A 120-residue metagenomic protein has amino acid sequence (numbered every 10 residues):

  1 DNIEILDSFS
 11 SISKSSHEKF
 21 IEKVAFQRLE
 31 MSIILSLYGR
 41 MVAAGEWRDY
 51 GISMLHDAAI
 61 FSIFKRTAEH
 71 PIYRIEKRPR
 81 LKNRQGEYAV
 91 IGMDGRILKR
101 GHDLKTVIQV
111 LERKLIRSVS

Functional and structural regions predicted by a protein language model:
D1-N2, V119-S120: Intrinsic disorder/low-complexity detector
I3-I60: Negatively charged, low-complexity tracts enriched in Asp/Glu with abundant Ser/Thr
S8-K14, Y73-G95: Short aromatic-glycine-(Arg/Gly/Cys) micro-motifs in beta-strand/loop hairpins
F26-L29, S36, R40, E69-R74 (+2 more regions): N-terminal, helix-rich and Lys/Arg-enriched segments in bacterial and organellar proteins
E46-I60, F64-E69, M93-D94, S120: Basic nucleic-acid-binding interfaces
A58-I60, E69-P71, N83, L98 (+1 more regions): Residues in flexible loops and secondary-structure boundaries
T67, R80, I116-S118: Short, charged/polar low-complexity linear motifs in solvent-exposed/disordered segments
A89-S118: Mixed-charge, glycine-accented linear interaction segment located at domain edges/termini
